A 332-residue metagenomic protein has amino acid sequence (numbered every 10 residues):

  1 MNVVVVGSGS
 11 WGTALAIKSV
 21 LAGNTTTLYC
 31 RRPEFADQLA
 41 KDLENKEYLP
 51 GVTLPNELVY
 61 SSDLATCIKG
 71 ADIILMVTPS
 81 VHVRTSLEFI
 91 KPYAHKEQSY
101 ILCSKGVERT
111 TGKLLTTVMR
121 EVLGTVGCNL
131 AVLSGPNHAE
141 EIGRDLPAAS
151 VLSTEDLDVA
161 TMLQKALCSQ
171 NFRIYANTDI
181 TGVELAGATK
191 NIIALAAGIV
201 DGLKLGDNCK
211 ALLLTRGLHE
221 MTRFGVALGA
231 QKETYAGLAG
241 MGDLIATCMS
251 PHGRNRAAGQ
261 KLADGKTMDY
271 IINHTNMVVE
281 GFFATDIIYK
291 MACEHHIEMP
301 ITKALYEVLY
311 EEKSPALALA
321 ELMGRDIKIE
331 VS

Functional and structural regions predicted by a protein language model:
M1-V52, V59-S62: NAD(P)+-binding Rossmann beta1-loop-alpha1 motif at the extreme N-terminus of oxidoreductases
L54, Y60-K69, I73-D145: Rossmann-like NAD(P)(H) cofactor-binding subdomain of soluble oxidoreductases
L75, R144, A196, C209 (+2 more regions): N-terminal loops that bind phosphate or other acidic moieties and the adjacent beta-alpha structural core
C103, V107-G206: Rossmann-fold dinucleotide-binding core
A197-D201, V226-A236, G240, L244-S332: NAD(P)-dependent Rossmann-like dehydrogenase/reductase catalytic/cofactor-binding core
N208-A211, T215: Ligand/cofactor pocket segment of small-molecule handling proteins
